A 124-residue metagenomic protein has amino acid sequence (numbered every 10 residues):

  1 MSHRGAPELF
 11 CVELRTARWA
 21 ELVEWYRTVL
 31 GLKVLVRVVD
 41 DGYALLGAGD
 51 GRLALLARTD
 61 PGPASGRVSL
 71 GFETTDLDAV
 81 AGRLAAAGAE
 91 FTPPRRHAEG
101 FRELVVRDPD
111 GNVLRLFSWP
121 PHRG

Functional and structural regions predicted by a protein language model:
M1-V23, D50, V68-L70, P120-G124: N-terminal beta-strand motif that seeds the catalytic metal site of vicinal oxygen chelate
F10, D41-G42, V68, G100-R102: Residue-level marker for the onset of beta-strands and adjacent loop->beta junctions in well-ordered domains
R18-V34: Amphipathic alpha-helical segments
R18-W19, L70-V113: Vicinal oxygen chelate
G31-R37, E90-R95: Short secondary-structure junctions
K33-R67, V113-W119: Conserved short beta-strand elements that form part of the metal-binding/catalytic scaffold of enzyme active sites
P63-G66, G100, G124: A conserved beta-turn-beta hairpin within the catalytic core of GNAT-like acetyltransferases that forms part
